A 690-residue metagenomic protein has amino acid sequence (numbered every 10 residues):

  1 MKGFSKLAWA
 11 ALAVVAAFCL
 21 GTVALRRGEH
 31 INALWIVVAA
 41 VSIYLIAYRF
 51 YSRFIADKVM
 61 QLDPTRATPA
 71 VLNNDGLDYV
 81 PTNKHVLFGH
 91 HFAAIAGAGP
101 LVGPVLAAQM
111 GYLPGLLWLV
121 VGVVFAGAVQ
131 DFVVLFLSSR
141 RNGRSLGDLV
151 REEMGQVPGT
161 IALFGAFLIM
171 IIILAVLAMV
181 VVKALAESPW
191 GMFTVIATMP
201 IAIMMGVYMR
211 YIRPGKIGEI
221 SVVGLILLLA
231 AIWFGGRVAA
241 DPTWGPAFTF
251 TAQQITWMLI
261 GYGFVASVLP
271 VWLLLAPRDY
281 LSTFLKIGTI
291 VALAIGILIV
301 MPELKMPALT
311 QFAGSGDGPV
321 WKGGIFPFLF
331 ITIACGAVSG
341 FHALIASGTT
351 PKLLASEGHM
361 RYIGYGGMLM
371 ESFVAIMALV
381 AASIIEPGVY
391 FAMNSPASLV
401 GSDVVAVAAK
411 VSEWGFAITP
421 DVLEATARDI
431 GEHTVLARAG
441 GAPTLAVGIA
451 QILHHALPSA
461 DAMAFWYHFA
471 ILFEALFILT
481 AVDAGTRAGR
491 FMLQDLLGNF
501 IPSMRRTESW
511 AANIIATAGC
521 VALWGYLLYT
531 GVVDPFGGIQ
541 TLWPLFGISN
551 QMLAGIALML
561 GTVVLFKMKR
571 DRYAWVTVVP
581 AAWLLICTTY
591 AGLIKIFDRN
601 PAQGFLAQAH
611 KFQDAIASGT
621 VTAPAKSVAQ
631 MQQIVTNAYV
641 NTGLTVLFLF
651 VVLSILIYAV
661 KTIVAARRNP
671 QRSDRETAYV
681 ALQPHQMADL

Functional and structural regions predicted by a protein language model:
M1-A13, I46-L101, T283, G324 (+1 more regions): Membrane-interface "cap" regions at the ends of multi-pass membrane proteins
A17-H30, G99-L101, L113, I171-E187 (+10 more regions): Transmembrane helix-loop junctions in multi-pass membrane proteins
G21-R27, N32, D78-R141, E152-Q156 (+8 more regions): Membrane-interface helix-loop-helix modules in multi-pass membrane proteins
H30-R49, A107-S138, G147, W190-A202 (+4 more regions): Extracellular loop-to-transmembrane helix junctions
L34-S42, I46, S52-V59, G165 (+7 more regions): Membrane-interface loop-to-helix entry segments
R53-V80, L106, L116, V120 (+6 more regions): Flexible loop linkers connecting adjacent transmembrane helices in multi-pass alpha-helical membrane transporters
E153-I171, G364-F373, A439-G441, S459-A470 (+3 more regions): Loop-to-transmembrane helix boundary motifs in multi-pass membrane proteins
I297-A313, L369-V447, A484, Y529-D534: Extracellular/periplasmic helix-exit of transmembrane alpha-helices
